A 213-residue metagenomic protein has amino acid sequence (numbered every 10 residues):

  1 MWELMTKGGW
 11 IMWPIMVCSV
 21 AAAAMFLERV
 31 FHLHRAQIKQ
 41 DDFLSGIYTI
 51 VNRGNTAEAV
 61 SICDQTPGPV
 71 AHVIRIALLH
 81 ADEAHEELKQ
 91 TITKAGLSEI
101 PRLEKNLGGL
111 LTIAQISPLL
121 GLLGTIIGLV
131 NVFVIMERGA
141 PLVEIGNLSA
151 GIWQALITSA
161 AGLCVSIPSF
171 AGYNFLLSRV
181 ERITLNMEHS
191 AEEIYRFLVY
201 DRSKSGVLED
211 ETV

Functional and structural regions predicted by a protein language model:
M1-D42: Hydrophobic membrane-targeting segments
W2-E3, E137, I145-S149: Membrane-interfacial hairpin junctions
G9, A23, A59, I74 (+3 more regions): Residue-level signature of catalytic and energy-coupling elements of molecular machines, predominantly ATP/GTP-dependent
M12-M25, L111-G124, V165-S169: Alpha-helical transmembrane segments of integral membrane proteins
L27-H32, I167-R179: Alpha-helical transmembrane segments of multi-pass membrane proteins
I38-L123, I127-L142, G172-V213: Predominantly long cytosolic amphipathic alpha-helical stalk/bundle segments
G146-N174: Pore-lining and gate-forming transmembrane alpha-helices of multi-pass membrane transport proteins
